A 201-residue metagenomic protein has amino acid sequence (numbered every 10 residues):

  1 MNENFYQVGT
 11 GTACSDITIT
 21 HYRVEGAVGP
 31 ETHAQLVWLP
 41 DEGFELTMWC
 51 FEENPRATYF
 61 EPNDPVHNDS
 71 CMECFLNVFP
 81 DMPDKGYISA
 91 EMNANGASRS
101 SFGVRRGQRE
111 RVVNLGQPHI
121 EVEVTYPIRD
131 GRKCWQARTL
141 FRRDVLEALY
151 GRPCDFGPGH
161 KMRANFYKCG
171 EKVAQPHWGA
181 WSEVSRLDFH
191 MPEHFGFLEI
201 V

Functional and structural regions predicted by a protein language model:
M1-V201: Structural preference for beta-rich elements and adjacent junctions enriched in aromatics
